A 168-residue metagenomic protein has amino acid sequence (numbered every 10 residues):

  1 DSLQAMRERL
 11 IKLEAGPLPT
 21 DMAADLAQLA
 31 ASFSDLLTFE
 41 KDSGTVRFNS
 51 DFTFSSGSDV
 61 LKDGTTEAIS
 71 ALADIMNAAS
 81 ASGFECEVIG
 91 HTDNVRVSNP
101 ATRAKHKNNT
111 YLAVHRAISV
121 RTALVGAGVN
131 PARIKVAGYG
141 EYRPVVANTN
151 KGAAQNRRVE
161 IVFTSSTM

Functional and structural regions predicted by a protein language model:
D1-E40, T45, V60: Extracellular/lumenal/periplasmic "stalk" regions immediately C-terminal to a signal peptide or transmembrane helix
L18, E67-A68, R116: Soluble or luminal CAZymes and related metallo-dependent hydrolases
A23-F39, F54-G90, R96, R121-V125 (+2 more regions): Periplasmic peptidoglycan-binding/anchoring modules of Gram-negative envelope and division proteins
S43, S82-E85, A132-R133: Loop/turn elements at helix/coil->beta-strand transitions in domains of secreted/extracellular proteins
G44, A78, N150-G152: Short polar/acidic secondary-structure junctions
T45-R47, E160: General beta-strand recognition
F48-F54: Non-transmembrane, low-complexity coil segments enriched in Pro/Ser/Thr that form solvent-exposed tails and flexible
S56-G64, H91-M168: Periplasmic OmpA-like peptidoglycan-binding domain that tethers envelope proteins to the cell wall
